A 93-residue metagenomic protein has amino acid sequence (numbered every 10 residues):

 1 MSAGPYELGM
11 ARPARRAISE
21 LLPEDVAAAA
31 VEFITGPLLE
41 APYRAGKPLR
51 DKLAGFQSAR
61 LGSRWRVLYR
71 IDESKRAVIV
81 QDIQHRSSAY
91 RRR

Functional and structural regions predicted by a protein language model:
M1-E7, R16-E20, A28, Y43 (+1 more regions): Enriched for short, Lys/Arg-rich terminal
P13, A54, S88: Residue-level recognition of oxygen-bearing side chains
A17, F33-I34: A ubiquitous structural signal for well-ordered alpha-helices
T35-R60: A short, surface-exposed loop/turn module that caps and links secondary-structure elements
